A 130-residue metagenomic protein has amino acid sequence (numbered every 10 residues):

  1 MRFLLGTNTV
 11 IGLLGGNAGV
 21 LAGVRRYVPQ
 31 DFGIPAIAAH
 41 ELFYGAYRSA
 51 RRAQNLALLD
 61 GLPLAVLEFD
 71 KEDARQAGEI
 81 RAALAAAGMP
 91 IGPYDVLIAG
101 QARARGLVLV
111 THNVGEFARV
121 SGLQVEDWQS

Functional and structural regions predicted by a protein language model:
M1, A99, R103-S130: Acidic, PIN/NYN-like endoribonuclease modules and their adjacent C-terminal/linker elements
M1-I34, Y44-G61: Short, well-structured N-terminal submotif of metal-dependent ribonuclease cores
G6-T7, V20, L42, A77 (+2 more regions): Generic structural signal for small/hydrophobic residues in well-ordered secondary structure, especially within
T9-V10, A38, D73, I98 (+1 more regions): Alpha-helix capping/helix-boundary segments
G23, L58, A65, Q76 (+1 more regions): Residue-level recognition of specific faces of alpha-helices
P35, A39, R52, L56-L59 (+2 more regions): A general structural signal for well-ordered alpha-helical segments in protein cores
A65-H112: Active-site neighborhoods of divalent-metal-dependent phosphate/nucleic-acid chemistry enzymes
